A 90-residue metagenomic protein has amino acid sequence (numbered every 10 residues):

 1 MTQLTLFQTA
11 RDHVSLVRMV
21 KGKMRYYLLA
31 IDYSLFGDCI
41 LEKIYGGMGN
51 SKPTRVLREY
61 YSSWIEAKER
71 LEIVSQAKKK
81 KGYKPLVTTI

Functional and structural regions predicted by a protein language model:
M1-G22: Negatively charged, low-complexity tracts enriched in Asp/Glu with abundant Ser/Thr
M1-Q3, E69, L86: Compact soluble domain cores
K21, Y45-G46, K81: Feature targets compositionally biased, intrinsically disordered low-complexity regions with long contiguous runs
G22-L28: Charged, amphipathic alpha-helical segments
A30-L57, E72, T88: Short aromatic-glycine-(Arg/Gly/Cys) micro-motifs in beta-strand/loop hairpins
S51-P53, S62-K79: A short, charged, amphipathic alpha-helix used as a generic interaction element across diverse proteins
A77-I90: Short, mixed-charge low-complexity intrinsically disordered segments
